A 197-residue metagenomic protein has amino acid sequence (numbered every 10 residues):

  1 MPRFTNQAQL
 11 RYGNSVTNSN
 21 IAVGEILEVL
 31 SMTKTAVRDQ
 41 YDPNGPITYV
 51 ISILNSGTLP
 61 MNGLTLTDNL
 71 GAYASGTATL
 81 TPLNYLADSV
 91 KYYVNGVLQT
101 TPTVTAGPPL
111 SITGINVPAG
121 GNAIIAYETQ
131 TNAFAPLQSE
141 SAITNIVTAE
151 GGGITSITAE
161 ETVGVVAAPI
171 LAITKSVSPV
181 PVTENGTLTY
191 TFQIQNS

Functional and structural regions predicted by a protein language model:
M1-S197: Exported/extracytosolic protein signature
